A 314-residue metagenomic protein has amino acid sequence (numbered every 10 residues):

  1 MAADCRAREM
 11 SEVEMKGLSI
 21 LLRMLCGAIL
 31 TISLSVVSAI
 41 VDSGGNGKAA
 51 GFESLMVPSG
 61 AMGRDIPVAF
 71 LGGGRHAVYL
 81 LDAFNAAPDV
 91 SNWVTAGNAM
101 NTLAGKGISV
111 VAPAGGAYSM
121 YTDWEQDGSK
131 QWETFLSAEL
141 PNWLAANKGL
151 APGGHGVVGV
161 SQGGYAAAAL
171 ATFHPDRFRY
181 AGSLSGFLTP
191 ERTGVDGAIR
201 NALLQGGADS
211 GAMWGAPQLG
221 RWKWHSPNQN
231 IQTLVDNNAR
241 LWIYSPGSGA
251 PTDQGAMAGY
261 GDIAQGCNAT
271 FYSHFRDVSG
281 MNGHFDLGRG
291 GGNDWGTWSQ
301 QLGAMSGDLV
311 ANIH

Functional and structural regions predicted by a protein language model:
M1-S19: N-terminal secretory signal peptides that target proteins for export/translocation
G17, L22, V37-H314: Non-catalytic cap/lid and distal C-terminal segments of serine-dependent acyl enzymes
L25-V36: Bacterial N-terminal signal peptides
